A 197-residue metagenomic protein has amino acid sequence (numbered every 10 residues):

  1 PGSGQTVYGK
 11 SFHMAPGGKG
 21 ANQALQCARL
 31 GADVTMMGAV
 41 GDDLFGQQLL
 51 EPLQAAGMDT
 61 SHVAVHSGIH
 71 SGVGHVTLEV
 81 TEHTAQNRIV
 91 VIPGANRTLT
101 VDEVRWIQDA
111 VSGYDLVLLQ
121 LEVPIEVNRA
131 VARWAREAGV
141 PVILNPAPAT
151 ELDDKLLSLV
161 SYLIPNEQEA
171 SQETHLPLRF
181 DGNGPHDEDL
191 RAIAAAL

Functional and structural regions predicted by a protein language model:
P1-M58, Q86: Glycine-rich phosphate/adenosyl-contacting loop at the front of the ribokinase-like
H13, M37-D42, T60-S71, N145-A147: Beta-strand->loop->alpha-helix junctions that form or flank phosphate-binding loops in nucleotide-handling enzymes
A39, V65-H66, V76-L116, L121: Conserved phosphate-binding/catalytic loop of the ribokinase/pfkB sugar-kinase fold
G57, R97-D102, V142-A149: Short gly/ser/thr-rich secondary-structure transition/capping motifs
E122-R129: Active-site-adjacent beta->alpha loops and helix N-cap segments on the catalytic face of soluble alpha/beta enzymes
R129-L197: Conserved phosphate/ATP/ADP-binding segment of small-molecule kinases
